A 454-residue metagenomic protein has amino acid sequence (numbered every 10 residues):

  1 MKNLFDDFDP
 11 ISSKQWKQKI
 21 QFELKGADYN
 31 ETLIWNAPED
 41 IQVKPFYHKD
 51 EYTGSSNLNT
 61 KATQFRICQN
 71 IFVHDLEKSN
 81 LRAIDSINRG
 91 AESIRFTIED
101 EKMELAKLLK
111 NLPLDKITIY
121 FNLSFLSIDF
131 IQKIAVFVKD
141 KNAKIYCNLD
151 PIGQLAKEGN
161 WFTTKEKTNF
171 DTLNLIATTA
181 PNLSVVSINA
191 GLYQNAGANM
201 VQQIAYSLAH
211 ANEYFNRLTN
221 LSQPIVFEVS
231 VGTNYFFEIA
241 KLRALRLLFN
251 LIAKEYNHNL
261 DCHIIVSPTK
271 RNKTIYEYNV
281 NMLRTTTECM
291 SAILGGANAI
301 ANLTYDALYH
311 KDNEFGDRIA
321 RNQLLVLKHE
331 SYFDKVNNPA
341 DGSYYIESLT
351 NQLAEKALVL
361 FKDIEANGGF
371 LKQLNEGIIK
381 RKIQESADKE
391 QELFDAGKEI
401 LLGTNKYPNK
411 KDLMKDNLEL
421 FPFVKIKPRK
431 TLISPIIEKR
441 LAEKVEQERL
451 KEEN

Functional and structural regions predicted by a protein language model:
M1-S230, N234, I437-E453: Catalytic alpha/beta active-site cores
I34-E39, D150-I152, G191-Y193, P224-G232 (+4 more regions): A glycine-rich phosphate-binding loop feature that marks nucleotide/adenosyl-phosphate handling sites
D40, G90, F249, G295 (+3 more regions): Conserved, mostly hydrophobic/aromatic
I84, A106, A135, N174 (+7 more regions): Predominant activation on well-ordered alpha-helical scaffold segments within soluble catalytic domains
S184-A211, L294-A299, L303-V336, L349-L353 (+1 more regions): Mobile "lid/hinge" segments at catalytic clefts and subdomain interfaces of large enzymes
N199-Q203, T233-A244, R271-L283, K311-A320 (+2 more regions): Short glycine/threonine-rich loop-to-helix capping motif typified by GTGT followed within a few residues by an Asp-Pro
L208-A211, E228-A320: Glycine-rich anion/phosphate-binding loop at the beta-strand->alpha-helix junction
R318, N322, K328-N454: Catalytic-core signal marking the mid-to-C-terminal active-site face
